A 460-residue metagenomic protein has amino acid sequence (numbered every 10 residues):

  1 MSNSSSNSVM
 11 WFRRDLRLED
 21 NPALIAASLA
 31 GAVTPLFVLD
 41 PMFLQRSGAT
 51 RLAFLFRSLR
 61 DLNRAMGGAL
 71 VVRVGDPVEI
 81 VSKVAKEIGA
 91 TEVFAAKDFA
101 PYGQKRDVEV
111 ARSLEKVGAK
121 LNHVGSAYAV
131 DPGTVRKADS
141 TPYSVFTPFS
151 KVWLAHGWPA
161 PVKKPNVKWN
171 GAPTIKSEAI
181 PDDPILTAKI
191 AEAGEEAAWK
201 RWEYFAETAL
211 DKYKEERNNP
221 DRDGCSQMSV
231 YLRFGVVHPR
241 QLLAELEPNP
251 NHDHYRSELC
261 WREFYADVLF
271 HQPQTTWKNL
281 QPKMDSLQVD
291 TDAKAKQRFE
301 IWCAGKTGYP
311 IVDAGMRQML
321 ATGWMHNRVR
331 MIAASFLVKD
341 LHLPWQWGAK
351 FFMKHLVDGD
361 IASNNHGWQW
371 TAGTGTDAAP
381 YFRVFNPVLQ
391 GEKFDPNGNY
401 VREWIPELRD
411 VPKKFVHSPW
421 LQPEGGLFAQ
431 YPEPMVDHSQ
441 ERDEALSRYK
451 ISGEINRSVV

Functional and structural regions predicted by a protein language model:
M1-P161, N251, R317, S363 (+2 more regions): Trp/Phe/Arg-rich N-terminal binding region typifying the photolyase-homology
R46, F94, F299, A429-P432: Short coil/turn segments at secondary-structure junctions
R51, L55, A304, G308 (+2 more regions): Residue-level preference for long, well-ordered alpha-helices that form the structural scaffold of enzyme catalytic
P77-G89, S113-H123, V167-I180, G375-P380 (+1 more regions): Short secondary-structure transition/capping segments
S140-S286, F394-D395, N399-V460: Glycine/tryptophan-enriched, flexible segments
D223-E407: Active-site-proximal binding-pocket segments
